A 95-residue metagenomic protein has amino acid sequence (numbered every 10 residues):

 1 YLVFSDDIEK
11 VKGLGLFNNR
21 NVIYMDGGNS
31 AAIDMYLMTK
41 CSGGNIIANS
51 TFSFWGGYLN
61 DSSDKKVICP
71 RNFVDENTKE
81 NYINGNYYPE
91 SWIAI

Functional and structural regions predicted by a protein language model:
Y1-T78, Y82: Donor-binding and catalytic core of enzymes assembling or modifying cell-surface/extracellular glycoconjugates
E76-I95: Leloir-type glycosyltransferase catalytic cores
